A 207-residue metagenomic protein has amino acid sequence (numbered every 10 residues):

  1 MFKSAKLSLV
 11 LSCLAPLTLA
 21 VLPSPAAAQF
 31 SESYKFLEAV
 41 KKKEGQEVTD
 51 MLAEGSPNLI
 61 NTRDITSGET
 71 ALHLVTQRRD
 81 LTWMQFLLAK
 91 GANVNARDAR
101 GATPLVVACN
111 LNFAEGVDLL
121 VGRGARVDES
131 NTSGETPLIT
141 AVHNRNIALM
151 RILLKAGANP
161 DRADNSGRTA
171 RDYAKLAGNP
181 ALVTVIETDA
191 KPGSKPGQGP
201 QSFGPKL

Functional and structural regions predicted by a protein language model:
F2, A27-E38, A156, N165-R168 (+1 more regions): Ankyrin-repeat-protein effector appendages
V10-V21: Bacterial N-terminal signal peptides
E32, S67-G68, G101, G134 (+1 more regions): Start-of-repeat signature of ankyrin repeats
E38-E44, L74-D80, V107-F113, T140-N146 (+1 more regions): Ankyrin repeat A-helix N-terminal signature
E44-A53, D80-L88, F113-V121, N146-L154 (+1 more regions): Ankyrin repeat structural motif
N58-I60, V94, V127, P160: Ankyrin-repeat inter-repeat connecting loop/turn
D64-I65, D98, N131, D164: Ankyrin repeat boundary/linker residues
T76-Q77, L81-Q85, A89-K90, D98-S133: Alpha-helical adaptor scaffolds
